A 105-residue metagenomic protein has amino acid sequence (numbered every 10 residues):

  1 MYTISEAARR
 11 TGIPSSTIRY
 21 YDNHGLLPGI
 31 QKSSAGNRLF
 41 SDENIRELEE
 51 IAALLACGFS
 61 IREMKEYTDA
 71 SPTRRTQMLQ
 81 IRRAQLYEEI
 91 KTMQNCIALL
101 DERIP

Functional and structural regions predicted by a protein language model:
M1-T17: Polyanion-binding surface elements
T3, R9, P28-Q31, D42-P105: Arg/Lys-rich, alpha-helical DNA-contact motif
S16-S34: Major-groove DNA-recognition helix of helix-turn-helix-type DNA-binding domains
G36-R38: Short, basic, alpha-helical segments at the C-terminal edge of helix-turn-helix-like DNA-binding modules
